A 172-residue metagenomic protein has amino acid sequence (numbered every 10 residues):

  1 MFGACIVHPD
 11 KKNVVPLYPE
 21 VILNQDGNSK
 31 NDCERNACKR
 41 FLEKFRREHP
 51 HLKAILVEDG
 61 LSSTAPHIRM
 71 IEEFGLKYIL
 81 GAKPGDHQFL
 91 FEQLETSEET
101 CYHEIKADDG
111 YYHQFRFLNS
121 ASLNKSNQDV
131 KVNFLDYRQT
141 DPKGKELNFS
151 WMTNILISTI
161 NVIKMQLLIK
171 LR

Functional and structural regions predicted by a protein language model:
M1-E58, S63-I68, F74-L76: Conserved, well-structured functional cores that handle cations and Mg-NTP chemistry
I6, I22, I55, I68-I71 (+4 more regions): Weak global preference for isoleucine
L61-S62, R69-I79, P84-Q88, L94: Contiguous mid-protein beta-loop-alpha structural module that forms a pocket-lining wall or clamp of enzyme active
K83-L171: An anionic, glycine-rich sequence signature occurring as long contiguous blocks
